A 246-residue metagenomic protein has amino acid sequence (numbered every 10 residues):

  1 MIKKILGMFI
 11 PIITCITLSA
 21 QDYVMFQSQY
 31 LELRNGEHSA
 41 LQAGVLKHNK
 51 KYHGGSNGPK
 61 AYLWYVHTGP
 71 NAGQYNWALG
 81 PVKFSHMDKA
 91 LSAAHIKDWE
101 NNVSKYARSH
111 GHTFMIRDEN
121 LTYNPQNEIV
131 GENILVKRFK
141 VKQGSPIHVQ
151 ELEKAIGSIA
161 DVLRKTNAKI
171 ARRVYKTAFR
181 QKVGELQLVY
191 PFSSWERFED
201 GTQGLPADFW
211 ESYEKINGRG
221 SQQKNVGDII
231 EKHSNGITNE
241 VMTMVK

Functional and structural regions predicted by a protein language model:
M1-V24: Bacterial Sec-dependent N-terminal signal peptides
A20-K246: Short S/T/G/P-rich N-terminal loop/turn motif that feeds into the first structured element of a domain
